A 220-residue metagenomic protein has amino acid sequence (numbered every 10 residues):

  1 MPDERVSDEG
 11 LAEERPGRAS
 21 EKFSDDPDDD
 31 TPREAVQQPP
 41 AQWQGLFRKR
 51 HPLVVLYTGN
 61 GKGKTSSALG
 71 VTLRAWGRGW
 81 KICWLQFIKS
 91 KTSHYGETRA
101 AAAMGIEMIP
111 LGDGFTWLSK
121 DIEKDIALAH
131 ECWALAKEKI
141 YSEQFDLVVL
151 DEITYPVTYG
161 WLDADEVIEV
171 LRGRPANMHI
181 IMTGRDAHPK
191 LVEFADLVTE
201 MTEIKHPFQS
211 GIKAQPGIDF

Functional and structural regions predicted by a protein language model:
P2-L53: Extreme N-terminal, non-catalytic leader segments that precede Walker-type/kinase nucleotide-binding cores
F23-P32, F115-T116, L135-Q144, E152-F220: Replace "adjacent to P-loop NTPase cores in ATP/GTP-dependent enzymes" with "adjacent to NTP-binding cores
Q37-P40, S90, H130-A134, I180-T183: Short gly/ser/thr-rich secondary-structure transition/capping motifs
R50-H51, R78, Q144, A176: Residue-level preference for short coil/turn positions at secondary-structure junctions
L53-Y141: Conserved P-loop
V149: Glycine-rich phosphate-binding loops of nucleotide-dependent enzymes
